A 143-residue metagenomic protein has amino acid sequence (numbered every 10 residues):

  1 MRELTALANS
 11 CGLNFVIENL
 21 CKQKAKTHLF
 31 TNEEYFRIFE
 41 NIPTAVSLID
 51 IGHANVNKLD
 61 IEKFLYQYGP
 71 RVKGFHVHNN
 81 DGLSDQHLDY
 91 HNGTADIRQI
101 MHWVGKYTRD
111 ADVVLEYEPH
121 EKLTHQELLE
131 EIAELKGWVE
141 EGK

Functional and structural regions predicted by a protein language model:
M1-V46, E127: Active-site acidic/histidine proton-transfer and metal-coordination neighborhood in alpha/beta enzyme cores
Q23, A54-N55: Catalytic P-loop NTPase motifs of RecA-like helicase/translocase cores
L29-I49, N55-K143: Histidine-acidic metal/acid-base catalytic patches
